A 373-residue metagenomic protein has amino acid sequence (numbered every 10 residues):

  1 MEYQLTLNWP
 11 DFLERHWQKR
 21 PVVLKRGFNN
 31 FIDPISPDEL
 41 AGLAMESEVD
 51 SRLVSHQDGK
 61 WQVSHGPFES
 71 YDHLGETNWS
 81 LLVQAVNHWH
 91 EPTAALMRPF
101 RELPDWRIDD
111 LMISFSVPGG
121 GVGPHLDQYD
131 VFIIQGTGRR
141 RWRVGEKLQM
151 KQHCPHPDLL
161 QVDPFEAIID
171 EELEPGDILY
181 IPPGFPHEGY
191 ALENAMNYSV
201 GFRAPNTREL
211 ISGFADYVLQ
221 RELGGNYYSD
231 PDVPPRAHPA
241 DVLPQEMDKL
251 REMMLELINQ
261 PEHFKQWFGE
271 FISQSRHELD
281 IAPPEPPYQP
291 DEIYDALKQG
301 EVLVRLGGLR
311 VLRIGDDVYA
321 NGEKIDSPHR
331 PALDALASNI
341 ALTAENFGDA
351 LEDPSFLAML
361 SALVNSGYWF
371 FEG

Functional and structural regions predicted by a protein language model:
M1-H16, F28-D177, F185-Y228, D232: Active-site region of the double-stranded beta-helix
F12, K19, K324-G373: Long, charge-rich, low-complexity alpha-helical segments
S51-S55, W142, G315-N321, F371: Short polybasic amphipathic segments
S55-H56, K265-E270, F347-G348: Short coil/turn segments at secondary-structure boundaries
Q220-E292: C-terminal amphipathic alpha-helical segment
N259-A337, S361, G373: Acidic, low-complexity/disordered tracts enriched in E/D and polar residues
